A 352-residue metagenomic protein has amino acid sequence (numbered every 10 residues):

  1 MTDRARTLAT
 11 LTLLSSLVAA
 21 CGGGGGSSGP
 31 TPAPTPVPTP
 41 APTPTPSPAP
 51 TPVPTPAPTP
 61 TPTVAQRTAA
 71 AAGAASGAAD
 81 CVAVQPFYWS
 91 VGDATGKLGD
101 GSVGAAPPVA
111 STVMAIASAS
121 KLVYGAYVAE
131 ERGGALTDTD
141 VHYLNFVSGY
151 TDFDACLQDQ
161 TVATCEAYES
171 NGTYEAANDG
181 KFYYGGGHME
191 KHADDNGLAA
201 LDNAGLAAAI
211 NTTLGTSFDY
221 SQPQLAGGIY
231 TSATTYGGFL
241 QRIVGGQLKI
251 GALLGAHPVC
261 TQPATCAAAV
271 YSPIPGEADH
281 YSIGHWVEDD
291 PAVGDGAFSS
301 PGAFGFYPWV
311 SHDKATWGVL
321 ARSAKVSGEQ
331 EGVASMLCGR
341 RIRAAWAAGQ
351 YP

Functional and structural regions predicted by a protein language model:
M1-T10: Bacterial N-terminal signal peptides that target proteins for export
V18-A20: C-terminal motif of bacterial Sec signal peptides marking the signal peptidase cleavage site
G22-G26: Bacterial signal peptide processing site
P60-A69, G294-P352: Structured C-terminal helix/loop/strand segments within mature extracytoplasmic catalytic/sensor domains
V64-A72, T137-K249, H257: Active-site-adjacent helix/loop patches that line small-molecule binding or acyl-intermediate pockets
R67-M114, W286, Y307-S311, A315-R322: A short, well-structured edge-of-sheet supersecondary motif
T112-A135, K191-N196, A315: Active-site SXXK
V259-L320: Active-site Gly/Thr loop motif
